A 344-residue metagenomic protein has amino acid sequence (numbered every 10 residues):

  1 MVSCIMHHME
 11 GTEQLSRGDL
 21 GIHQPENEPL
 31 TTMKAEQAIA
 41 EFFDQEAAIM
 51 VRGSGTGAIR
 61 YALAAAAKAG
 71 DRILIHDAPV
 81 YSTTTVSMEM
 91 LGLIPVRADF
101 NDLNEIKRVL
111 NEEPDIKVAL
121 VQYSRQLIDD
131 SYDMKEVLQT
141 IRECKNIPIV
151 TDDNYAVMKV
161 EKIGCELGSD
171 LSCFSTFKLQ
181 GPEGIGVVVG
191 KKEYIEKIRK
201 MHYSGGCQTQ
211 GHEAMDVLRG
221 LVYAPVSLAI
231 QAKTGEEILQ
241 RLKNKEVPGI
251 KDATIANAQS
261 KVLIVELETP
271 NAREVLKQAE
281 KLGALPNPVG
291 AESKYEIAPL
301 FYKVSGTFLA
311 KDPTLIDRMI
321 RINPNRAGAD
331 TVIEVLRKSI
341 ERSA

Functional and structural regions predicted by a protein language model:
M1-Q14, N27, A69, I94-P95 (+5 more regions): N-terminal charge/polar-biased segments
V2-G57, Y81-S82, V86: Conserved N-terminal alpha-helix of the aminotransferase class I/II PLP-enzyme fold
E41-L228, A232-I250, K277, N323 (+1 more regions): Conserved PLP-enzyme active-site core in the AAT-like
R97, V247-T254, A284-V289: Short secondary-structure junctions
K178-Q180, I255-N257, P313-T314: Short, flexible turn/loop "capping" segments at secondary-structure junctions
G235-E236, D252-I264: Conserved glycine-rich beta-strand-loop-beta hairpin in the small C-terminal domain of fold type I
Q259-E341: Conserved C-terminal alpha-helix-loop-beta "cap" of PLP-dependent enzymes that closes/shapes the active-site mouth
